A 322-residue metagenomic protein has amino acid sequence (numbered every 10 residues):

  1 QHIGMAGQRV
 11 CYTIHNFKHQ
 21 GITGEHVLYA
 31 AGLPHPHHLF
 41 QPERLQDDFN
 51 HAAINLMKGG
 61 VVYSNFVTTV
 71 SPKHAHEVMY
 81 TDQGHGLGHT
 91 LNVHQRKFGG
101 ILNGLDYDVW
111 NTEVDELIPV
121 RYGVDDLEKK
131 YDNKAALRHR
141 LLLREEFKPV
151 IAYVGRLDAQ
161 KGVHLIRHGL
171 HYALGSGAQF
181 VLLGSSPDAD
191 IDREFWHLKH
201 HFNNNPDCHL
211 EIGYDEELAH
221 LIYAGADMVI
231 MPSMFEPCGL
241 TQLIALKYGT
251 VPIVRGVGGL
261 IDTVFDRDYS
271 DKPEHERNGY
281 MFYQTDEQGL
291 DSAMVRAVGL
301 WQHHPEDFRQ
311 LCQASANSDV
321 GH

Functional and structural regions predicted by a protein language model:
Q1-H322: Catalytic cores of nucleotide-sugar-dependent glycosyltransferases that transfer UDP/GDP/TDP-activated
